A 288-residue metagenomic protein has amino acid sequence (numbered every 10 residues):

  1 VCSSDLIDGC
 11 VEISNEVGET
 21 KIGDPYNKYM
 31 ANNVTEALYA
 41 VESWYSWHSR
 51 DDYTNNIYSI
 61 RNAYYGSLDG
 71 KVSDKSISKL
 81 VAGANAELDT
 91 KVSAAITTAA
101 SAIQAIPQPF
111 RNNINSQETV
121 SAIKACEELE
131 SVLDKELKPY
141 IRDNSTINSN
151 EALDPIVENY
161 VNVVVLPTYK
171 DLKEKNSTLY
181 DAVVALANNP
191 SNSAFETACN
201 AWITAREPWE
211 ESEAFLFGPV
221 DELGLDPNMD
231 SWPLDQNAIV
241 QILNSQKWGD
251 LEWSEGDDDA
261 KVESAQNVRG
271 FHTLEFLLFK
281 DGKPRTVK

Functional and structural regions predicted by a protein language model:
C2-S3: Short, small-residue-biased leader/transition segments that mark boundaries at the very start of proteins
L6-N15: Intrinsically disordered, low-complexity polar regions and short flexible loop motifs
I7, I96, C126, E130 (+1 more regions): Short amphipathic alpha-helical coiled-coil/interface segments
E16-A185: A cross-kingdom marker for long, charged
E42-S43, F215, P227-D230, H272-F276: Flexible, active-site-adjacent loop/turn segments at secondary-structure boundaries
S49, N56, T168, T197-A198 (+2 more regions): Generic detector of short, well-ordered, non-transmembrane alpha-helical segments enriched in hydrophobic residues
K173, S177-K261: Post-signal peptide N-terminal segment of secreted/secretory-pathway proteins
N244-K288: Acidic/histidine-rich alpha-helical segments that form the ligand environment of transition-metal centers
